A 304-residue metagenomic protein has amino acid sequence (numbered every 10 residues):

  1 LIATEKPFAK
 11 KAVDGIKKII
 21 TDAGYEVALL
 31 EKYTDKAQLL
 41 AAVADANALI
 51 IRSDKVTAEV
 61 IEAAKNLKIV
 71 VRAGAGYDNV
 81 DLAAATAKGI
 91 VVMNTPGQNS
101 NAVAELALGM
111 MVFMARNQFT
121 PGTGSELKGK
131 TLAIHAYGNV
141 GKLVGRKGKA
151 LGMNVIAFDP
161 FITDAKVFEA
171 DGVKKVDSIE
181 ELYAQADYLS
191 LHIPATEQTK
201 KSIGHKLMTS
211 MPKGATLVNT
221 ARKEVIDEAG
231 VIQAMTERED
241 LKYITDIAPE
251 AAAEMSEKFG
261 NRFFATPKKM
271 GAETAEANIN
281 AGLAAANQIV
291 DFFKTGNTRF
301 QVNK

Functional and structural regions predicted by a protein language model:
L1-A46, N154-I156: N-terminal glycine-/charge-rich "phosphate-binding" loop or analogous flexible N-terminal tail
A3-P7, E31, S53, T220 (+1 more regions): Structural motif
T4, K10-D22, T86, M93-V103 (+1 more regions): C-terminal helix-to-coil terminal segments
N47-G124, A251: Phosphate/diphosphate ligand-binding glycine-rich loop within oxidoreductases
A58-E62, I162-E257: Rossmann-like adenosine-cofactor binding region
L67, K128-T131, H205, G214: Phosphate-coordination loops involved in phosphoryl transfer and adenosine-cofactor binding
N79, K142-L143, H205: Residues forming the Rossmann-fold NAD(P)(H) cofactor-binding site
A87-R146, A150-L151, A157, A165 (+1 more regions): Phosphate-binding beta-alpha-beta segment of Rossmann-like dinucleotide-binding domains, i.e., the NAD(P)
